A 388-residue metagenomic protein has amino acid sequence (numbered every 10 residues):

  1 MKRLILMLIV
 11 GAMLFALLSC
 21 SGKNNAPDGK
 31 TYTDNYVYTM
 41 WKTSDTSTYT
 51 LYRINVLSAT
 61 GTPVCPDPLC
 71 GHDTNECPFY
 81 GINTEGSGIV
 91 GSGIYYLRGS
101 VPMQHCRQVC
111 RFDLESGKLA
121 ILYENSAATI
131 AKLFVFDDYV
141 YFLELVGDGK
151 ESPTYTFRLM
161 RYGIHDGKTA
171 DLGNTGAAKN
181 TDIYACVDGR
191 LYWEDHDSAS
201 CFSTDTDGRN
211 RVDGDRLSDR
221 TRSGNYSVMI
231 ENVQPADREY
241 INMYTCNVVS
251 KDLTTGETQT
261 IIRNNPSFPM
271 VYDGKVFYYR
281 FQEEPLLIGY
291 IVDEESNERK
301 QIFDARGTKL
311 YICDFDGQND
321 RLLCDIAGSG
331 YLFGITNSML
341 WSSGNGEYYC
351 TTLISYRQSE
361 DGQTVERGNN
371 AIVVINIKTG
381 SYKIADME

Functional and structural regions predicted by a protein language model:
M1-L4: Positively charged n-region of N-terminal signal peptides that target proteins for export
A16-S19: C-terminal motif of bacterial Sec signal peptides marking the signal peptidase cleavage site
N24-Y32, D73-I89, A127-D137, A177-D188 (+4 more regions): Repeated scaffold domains used in trafficking and secretory/extracellular systems, primarily beta-propellers
V37-W41, Y95-L97, Y141-E144, Y192-E194 (+3 more regions): Residue position within the beta-strands of beta-propeller blades
D45-R53, R98, P102-C110, D148-M160 (+5 more regions): Structural motif
N55-A59, D113-G117, G163-G167, T204-G208 (+3 more regions): Short loop/turn segments that connect beta-strands within beta-propeller blades
T62-C65, L69-P78, K118-E124, K168-N174 (+4 more regions): A short beta-strand motif characteristic of beta-propeller blades
S343-E388: Blade-level signature of beta-propeller repeat domains, shared across WD40, Kelch, NHL, RCC1 and BNR/Asp-box propellers
